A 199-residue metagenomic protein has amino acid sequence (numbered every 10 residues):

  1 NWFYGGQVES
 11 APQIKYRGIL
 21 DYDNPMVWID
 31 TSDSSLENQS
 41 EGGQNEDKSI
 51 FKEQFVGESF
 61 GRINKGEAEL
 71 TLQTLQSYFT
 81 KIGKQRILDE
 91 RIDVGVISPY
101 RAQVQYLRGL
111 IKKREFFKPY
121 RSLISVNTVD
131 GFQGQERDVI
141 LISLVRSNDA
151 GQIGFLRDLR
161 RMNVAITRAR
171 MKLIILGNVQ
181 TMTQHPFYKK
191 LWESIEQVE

Functional and structural regions predicted by a protein language model:
N1-S77, Q135-E136, A169, I174-E199: Helicase-core coupling region on the C-terminal RecA-like lobe
R17-L20, Q85-L88, G131-Q133, G154: Replace "in large, NTP-powered and nucleic-acid-processing enzymes" with "in large, NTP-powered factors and other
S35-E37, A102-L107, Q133-Q135, N148-A150 (+1 more regions): Flexible loop/turn segments at secondary-structure boundaries
S77-V126: Conserved helicase motor "Helicase C" RecA-like lobe of SF1/SF2 P-loop NTPases
L110-K113, K118-Y120, R146-D158, K189-E196: Conserved C-terminal motor-coupling region of P-loop helicases
N127, G131-S147, N163-V164, K172-L176: A short beta-strand element within the Helicase C-terminal
Q152-L173: Conserved SF2 helicase motif VI
